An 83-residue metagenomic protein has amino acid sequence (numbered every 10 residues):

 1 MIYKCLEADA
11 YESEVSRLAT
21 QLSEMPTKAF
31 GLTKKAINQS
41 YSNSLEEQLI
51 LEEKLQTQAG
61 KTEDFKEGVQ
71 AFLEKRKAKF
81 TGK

Functional and structural regions predicted by a protein language model:
I2-I50, E63, F80-K83: C-terminal long alpha-helix characteristic of the crotonase
T33-A36, Q56, F72: Short alpha-helical scaffolding segments that buttress acidic/His motifs in well-ordered protein cores
D64-F65, A71: Interdomain hinge/lid region at the active-site interface of Rossmann-like NAD(P)-dependent oxidoreductases
Q70-K83: Terminal low-complexity tails and localization/encapsulation signals of metabolic enzymes
